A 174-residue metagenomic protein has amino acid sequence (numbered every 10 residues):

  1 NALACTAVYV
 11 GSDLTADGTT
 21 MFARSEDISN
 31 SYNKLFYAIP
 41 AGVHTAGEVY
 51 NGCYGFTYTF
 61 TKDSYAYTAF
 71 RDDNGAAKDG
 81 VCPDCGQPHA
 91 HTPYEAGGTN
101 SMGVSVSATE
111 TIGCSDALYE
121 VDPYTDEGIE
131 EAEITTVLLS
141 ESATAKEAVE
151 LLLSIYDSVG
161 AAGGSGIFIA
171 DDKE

Functional and structural regions predicted by a protein language model:
N1-L3: Sec-dependent, cleavable N-terminal signal peptides
C5-E130, L151-E174: A contiguous strand-loop segment
I129-A145, L151: N-terminal leader/propeptide and maturation segments of large enzyme subunits in energy/redox metabolism and hydrolases
